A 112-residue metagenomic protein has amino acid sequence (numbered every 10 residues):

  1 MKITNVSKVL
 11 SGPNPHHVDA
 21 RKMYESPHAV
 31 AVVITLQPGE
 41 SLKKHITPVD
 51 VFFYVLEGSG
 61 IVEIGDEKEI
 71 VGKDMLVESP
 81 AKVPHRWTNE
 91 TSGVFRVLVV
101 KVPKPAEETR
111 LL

Functional and structural regions predicted by a protein language model:
M1-H28, V77-E78, L111-L112: A short, N-terminal "cap"/entry segment at the start of jelly-roll beta-barrel domains of the cupin/DSBH fold
V30, S59-I61, K68, P84 (+1 more regions): Structural motif
V32-T47, A81: Conserved short histidine dyad/triad with adjacent acidic residue
T35-Q37, T47-V62, V100: Short, conserved beta-strand element in jelly-roll/cupin
L42-K44, V62-E63, S79, H85-T91: Short beta-strand His + acidic residue motifs that chelate non-heme Fe in jelly-roll/DSBH and cupin folds
E67-A81: Short acidic-glycine-tyrosine-enriched beta hairpin
A81-A106: Ligand-binding loop in jelly-roll beta-barrel domains
